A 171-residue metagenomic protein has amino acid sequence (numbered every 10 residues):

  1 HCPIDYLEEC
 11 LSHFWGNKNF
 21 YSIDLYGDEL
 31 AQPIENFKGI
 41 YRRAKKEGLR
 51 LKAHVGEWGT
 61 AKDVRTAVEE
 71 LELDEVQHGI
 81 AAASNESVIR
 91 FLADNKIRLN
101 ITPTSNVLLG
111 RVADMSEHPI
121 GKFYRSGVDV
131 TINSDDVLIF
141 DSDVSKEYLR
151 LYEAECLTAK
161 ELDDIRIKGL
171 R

Functional and structural regions predicted by a protein language model:
H1, Y26-L30, G56-T60, G79-A81 (+2 more regions): Active-site beta-loop-alpha junctions enriched in small/polar residues
I4-S22, E29-E72, A83-I97, D114-V128: Histidine/acidic residue-rich metal-binding segments in metalloenzymes
K52-H54, Q77, N100, T131-N133: Structural detector of well-ordered beta-strand residues that form the stable sheet scaffold of enzyme domains
K62, N85-E86, L109-G110, D141-S142 (+1 more regions): Short secondary-structure boundary/hinge segments and terminal tails
P103-L109, T131-N133, L149-A154, G169: Short beta-alpha connecting loops at secondary-structure transitions that line or flank enzyme active sites
S116-E153: C-terminal hydrophobic structural anchor segments that stabilize assembly/packing rather than catalytic chemistry
K146, C156-R171: Mid-to-C-terminal alpha-helical segments outside catalytic/metal-binding sites
